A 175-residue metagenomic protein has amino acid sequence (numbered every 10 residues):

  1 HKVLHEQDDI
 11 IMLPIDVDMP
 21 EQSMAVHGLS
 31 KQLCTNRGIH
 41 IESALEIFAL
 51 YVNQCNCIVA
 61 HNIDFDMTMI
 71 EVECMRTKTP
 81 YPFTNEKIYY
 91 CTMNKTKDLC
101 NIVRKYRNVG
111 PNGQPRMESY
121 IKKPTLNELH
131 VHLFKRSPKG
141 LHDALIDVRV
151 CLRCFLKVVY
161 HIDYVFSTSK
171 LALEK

Functional and structural regions predicted by a protein language model:
H1-L29, A49-K175: Metal-dependent phosphoesterase core characteristic of DEDDh/y 3'-5' exonuclease domains
A25-I47: Metal-dependent phosphoesterase signature
